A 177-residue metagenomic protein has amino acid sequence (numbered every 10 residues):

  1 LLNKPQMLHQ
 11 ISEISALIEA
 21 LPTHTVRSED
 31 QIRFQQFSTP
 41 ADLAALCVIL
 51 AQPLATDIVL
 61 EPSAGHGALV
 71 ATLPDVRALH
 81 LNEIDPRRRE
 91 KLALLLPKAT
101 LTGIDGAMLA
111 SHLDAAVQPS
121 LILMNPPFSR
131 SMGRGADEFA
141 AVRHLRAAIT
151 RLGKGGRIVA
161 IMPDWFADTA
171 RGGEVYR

Functional and structural regions predicted by a protein language model:
L1-A93, A99: Class I S-adenosyl-L-methionine
C47, N82-P86, G133-R177: Conserved Class I SAM-dependent methyltransferase catalytic core
A55, D75, A115-Q118, K154: Residue-level preference for short coil/turn positions at secondary-structure junctions
L69, A107-L109, F128-G133, W165-D168: Short acidic, S/G/P-rich loop/turn micro-motifs used as interaction or catalytic elements
E90-L113: S-adenosyl-L-methionine
S111-L123: A short acidic, Gly/Pro-enriched loop at the edge of an enzyme's catalytic core that lines a small-molecule cofactor
L123-R130, I161: Amphipathic alpha-helical repeat scaffolds
